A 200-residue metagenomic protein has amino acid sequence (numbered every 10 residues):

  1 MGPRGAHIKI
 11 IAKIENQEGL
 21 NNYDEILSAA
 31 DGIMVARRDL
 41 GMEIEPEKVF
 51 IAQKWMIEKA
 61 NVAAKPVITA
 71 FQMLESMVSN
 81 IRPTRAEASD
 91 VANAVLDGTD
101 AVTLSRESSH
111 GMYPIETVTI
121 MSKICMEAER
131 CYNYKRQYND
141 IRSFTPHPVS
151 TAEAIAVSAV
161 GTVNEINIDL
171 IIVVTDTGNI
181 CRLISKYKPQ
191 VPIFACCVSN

Functional and structural regions predicted by a protein language model:
M1-N200: Non-catalytic helical/linker scaffolds that mediate oligomerization, partner binding, and domain coupling around large
